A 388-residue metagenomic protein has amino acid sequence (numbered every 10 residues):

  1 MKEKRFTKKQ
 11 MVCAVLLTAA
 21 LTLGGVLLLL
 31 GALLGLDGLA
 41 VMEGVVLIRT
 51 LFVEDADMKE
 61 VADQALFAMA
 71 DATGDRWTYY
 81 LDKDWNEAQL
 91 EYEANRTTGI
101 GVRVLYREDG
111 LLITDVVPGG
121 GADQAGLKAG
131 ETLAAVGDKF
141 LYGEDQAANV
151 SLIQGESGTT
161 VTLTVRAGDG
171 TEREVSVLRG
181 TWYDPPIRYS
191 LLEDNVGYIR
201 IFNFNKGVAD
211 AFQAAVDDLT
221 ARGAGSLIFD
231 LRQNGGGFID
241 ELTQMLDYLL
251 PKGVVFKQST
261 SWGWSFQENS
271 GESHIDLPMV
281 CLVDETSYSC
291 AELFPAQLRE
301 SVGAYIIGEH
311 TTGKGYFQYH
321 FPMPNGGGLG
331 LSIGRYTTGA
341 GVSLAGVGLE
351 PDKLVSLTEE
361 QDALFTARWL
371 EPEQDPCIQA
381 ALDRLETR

Functional and structural regions predicted by a protein language model:
K2-Y79, R103-L111, A221-R222: Terminal targeting/pro-maturation regions of precursor/exported proteins
L36, P118-E131, D184-I187: PDZ/PDZ-like domain micro-motif
A68, A72-L112, T159, S176: PDZ/PDZ-like peptide-tail recognition elements
L112, A148-R188, S332-I333: PDZ-domain C-terminal substructure recognizer with occasional recognition of PDZ-binding tails
A122-D145, L227-D230, L298, I306-I307: Conserved PDZ fold ligand-binding element
T132-T164, D240-E241, K314-G315, H320: PDZ domains, with a preference for the canonical peptide-binding region formed by the helix
Y183-I187, G235-S289, G315-P322, I333-T337 (+1 more regions): Gly/Ser/Thr-rich loop/hinge elements
L191-V208: STAS-typified acidic loop motif
